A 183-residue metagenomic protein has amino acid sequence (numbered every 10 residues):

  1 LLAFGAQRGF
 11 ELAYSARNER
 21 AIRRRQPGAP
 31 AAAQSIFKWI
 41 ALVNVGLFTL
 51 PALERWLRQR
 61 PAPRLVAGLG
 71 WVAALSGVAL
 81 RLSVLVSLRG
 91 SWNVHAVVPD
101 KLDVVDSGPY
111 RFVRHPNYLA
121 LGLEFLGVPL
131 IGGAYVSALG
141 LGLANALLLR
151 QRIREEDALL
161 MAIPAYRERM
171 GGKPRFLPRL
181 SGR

Functional and structural regions predicted by a protein language model:
L2-S15: N-terminal signal-anchor/start-transfer transmembrane helix
A6-G9, L42, L75, V113: Alpha-helical architecture
A13-S35, R60-R183: Cytosolic-biased juxtamembrane loops and peripheral soluble domains of multi-pass membrane proteins
A31-L47: Interfacial helix-start motif at the membrane-water boundary
P51-R55: Hydrophobic alpha-helical transmembrane segments
